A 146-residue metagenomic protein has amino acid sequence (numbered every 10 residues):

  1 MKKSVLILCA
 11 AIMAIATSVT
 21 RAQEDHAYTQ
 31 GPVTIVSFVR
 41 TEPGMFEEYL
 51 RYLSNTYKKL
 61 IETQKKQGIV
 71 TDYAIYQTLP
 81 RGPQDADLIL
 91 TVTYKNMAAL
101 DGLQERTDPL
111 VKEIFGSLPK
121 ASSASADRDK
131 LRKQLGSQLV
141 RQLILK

Functional and structural regions predicted by a protein language model:
M1-S4: Positively charged n-region of N-terminal signal peptides that target proteins for export
I7-A16: Bacterial N-terminal signal peptides
T17-A22: Sec/Tat signal peptide C-region and signal peptidase I cleavage site
Q23-E48: Immediate post-signal-peptide N-terminus of mature secreted/exported proteins
D25-Y28, K59, T63-T71, T91-R141: An amphipathic, aromatic/His-enriched active-site/gating alpha helix that lines ligand/cofactor pockets
S37, Y49, L90, L100: Hydrophobic pocket/interface hotspot
E42-I89: N-terminal, post-signal-peptide region of Sec/Tat-exported proteins
L145-K146: Short, solvent-exposed mixed-charge patches
